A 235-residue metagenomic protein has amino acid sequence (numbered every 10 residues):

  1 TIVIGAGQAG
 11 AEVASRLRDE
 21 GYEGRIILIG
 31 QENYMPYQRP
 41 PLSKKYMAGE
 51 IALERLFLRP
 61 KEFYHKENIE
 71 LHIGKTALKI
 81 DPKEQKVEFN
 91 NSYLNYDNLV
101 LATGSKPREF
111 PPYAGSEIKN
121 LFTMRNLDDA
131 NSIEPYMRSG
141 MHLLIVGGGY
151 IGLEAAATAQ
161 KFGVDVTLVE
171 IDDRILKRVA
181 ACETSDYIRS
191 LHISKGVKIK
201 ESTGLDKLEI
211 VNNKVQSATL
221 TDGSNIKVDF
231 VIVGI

Functional and structural regions predicted by a protein language model:
T1-E70, A156-E183: Beta1-alpha1 glycine-rich phosphate/pyrophosphate-binding loop at the start of Rossmann-like nucleotide-binding domains
T1-I4, F57-L144, A218-N225, F230-I235: FAD-binding core/adjacent interface of flavoenzyme oxidoreductases
G7-Q8, N33, S105-P107, D128 (+2 more regions): Residue-level detector of alpha-helix initiation sites
E12, R16, S132, T158 (+3 more regions): Alpha-helical scaffold segments in soluble metabolic enzymes
E23, L71-E88, L94, F162-I235: A Rossmann-like FAD-binding core segment of flavoenzymes
M35, S105-E109, L205, V211-K214: Active-site/binding-pocket entry motifs
L153: Glycine-rich, highly charged phosphate/nucleotide-binding loops
